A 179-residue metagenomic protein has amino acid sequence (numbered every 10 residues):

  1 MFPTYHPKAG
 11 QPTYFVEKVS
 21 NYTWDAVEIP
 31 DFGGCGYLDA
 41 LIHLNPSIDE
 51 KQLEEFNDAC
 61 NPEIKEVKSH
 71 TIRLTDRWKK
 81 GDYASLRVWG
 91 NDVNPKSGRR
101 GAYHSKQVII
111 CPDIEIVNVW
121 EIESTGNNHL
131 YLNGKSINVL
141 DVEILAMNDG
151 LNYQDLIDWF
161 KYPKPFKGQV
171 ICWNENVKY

Functional and structural regions predicted by a protein language model:
M1-Y179: Catalytic phosphate/metal-binding cores of nucleic-acid and nucleotide-processing enzymes, i.e., regions that mediate
